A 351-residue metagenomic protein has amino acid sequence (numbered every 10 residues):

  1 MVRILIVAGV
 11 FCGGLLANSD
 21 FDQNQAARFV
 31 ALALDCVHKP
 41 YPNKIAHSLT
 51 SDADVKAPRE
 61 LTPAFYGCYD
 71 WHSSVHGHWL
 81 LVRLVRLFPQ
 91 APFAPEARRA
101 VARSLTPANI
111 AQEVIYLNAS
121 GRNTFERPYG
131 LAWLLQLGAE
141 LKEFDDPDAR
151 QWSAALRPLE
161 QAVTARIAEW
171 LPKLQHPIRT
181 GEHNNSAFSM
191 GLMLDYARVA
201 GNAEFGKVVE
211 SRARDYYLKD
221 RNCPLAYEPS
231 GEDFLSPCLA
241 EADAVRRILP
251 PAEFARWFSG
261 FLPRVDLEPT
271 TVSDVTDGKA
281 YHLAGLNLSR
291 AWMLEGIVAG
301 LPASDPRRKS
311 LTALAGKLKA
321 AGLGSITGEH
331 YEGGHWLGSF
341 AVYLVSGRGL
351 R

Functional and structural regions predicted by a protein language model:
R3-G14: Bacterial N-terminal signal peptides
N18-L32, C36, L87, F144-P147 (+1 more regions): Terminal, non-catalytic domain-edge segments
N18-Y66: Low-complexity, Ser/Thr/Pro/Gly-enriched N-terminal "stalk/linker" regions
F21-Q23, P58-V75, I115-A132, K173-S186 (+4 more regions): Solvent-exposed loop and edge beta-strand segments that line ligand/cofactor-binding and catalytic clefts
F29-Y41, P58, E96-I115, A155-H176 (+3 more regions): Long, well-ordered core segments of solenoidal/helical folds
E60, V75, L84-A197: Extended ligand-binding groove/face enriched in aromatic
S73-L84, E126-K142, N184-R198, D233-R247 (+2 more regions): Well-ordered alpha-helical segments within folded domains of soluble proteins
A108-Y116, E228, S236-E241, V245-E253 (+1 more regions): Carbohydrate-active enzyme catalytic cores, enriched for enzymes that act on polyanionic acidic polysaccharides
